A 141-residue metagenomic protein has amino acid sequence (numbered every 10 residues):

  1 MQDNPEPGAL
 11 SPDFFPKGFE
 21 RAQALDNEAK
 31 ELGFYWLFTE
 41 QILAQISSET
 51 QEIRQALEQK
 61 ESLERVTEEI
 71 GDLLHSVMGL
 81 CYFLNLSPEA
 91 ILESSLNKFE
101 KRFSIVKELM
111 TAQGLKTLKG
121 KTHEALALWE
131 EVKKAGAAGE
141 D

Functional and structural regions predicted by a protein language model:
M1-I70, H75-D141: Flexible "arm" and connector segments at domain edges
